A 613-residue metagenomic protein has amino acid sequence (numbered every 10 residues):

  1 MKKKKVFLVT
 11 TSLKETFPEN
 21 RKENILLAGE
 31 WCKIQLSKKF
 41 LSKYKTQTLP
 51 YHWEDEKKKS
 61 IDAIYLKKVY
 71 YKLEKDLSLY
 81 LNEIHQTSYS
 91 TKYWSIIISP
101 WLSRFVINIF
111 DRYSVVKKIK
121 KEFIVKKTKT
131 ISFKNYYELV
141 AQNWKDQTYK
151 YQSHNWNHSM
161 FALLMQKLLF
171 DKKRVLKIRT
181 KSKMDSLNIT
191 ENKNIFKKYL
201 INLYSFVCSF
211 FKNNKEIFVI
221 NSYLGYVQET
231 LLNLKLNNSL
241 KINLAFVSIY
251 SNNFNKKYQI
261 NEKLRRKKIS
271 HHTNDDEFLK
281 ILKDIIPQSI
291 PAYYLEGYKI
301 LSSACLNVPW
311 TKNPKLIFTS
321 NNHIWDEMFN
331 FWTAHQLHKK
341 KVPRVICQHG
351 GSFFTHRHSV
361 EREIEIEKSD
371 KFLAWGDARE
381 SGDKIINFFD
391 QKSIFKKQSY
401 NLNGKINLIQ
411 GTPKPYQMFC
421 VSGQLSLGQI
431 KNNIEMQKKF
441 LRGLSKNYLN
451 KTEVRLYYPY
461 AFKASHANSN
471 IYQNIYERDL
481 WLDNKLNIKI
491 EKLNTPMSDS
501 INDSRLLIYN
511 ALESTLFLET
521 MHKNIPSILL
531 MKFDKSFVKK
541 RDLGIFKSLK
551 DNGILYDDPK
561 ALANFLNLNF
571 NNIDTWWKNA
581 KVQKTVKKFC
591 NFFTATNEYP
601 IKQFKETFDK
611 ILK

Functional and structural regions predicted by a protein language model:
M1-K613: Catalytic-core helical/loop segments in enzymes performing group transfer/polymerization on anionic/lipid-linked
